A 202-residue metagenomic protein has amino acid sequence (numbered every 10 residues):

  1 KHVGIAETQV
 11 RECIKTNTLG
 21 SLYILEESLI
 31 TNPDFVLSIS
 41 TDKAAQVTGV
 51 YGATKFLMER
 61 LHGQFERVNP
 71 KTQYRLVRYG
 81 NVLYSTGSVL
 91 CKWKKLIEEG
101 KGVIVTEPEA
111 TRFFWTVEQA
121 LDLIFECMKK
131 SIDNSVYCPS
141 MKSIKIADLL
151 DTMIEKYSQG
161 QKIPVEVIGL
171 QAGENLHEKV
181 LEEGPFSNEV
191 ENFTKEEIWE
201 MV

Functional and structural regions predicted by a protein language model:
K1-K15: NAD(P)H-binding glycine-rich loop region in Rossmannoid oxidoreductase-like domains and their noncatalytic homologs
I30, D42-V47, V82-S85: Conserved catalytic-site region of short-chain dehydrogenase/reductase
T31-F35, K71-T72: A short helix->loop->beta-strand "cap" motif at the edges of active sites that frequently abuts
V36-T41, V77-Y79: SDR active-site strand-loop-helix element
T54-L57: Active-site helix of classical SDR
R60-V202: Strand-loop microenvironment adjacent to phosphate/nucleotide-handling motifs in alpha/beta enzyme folds
